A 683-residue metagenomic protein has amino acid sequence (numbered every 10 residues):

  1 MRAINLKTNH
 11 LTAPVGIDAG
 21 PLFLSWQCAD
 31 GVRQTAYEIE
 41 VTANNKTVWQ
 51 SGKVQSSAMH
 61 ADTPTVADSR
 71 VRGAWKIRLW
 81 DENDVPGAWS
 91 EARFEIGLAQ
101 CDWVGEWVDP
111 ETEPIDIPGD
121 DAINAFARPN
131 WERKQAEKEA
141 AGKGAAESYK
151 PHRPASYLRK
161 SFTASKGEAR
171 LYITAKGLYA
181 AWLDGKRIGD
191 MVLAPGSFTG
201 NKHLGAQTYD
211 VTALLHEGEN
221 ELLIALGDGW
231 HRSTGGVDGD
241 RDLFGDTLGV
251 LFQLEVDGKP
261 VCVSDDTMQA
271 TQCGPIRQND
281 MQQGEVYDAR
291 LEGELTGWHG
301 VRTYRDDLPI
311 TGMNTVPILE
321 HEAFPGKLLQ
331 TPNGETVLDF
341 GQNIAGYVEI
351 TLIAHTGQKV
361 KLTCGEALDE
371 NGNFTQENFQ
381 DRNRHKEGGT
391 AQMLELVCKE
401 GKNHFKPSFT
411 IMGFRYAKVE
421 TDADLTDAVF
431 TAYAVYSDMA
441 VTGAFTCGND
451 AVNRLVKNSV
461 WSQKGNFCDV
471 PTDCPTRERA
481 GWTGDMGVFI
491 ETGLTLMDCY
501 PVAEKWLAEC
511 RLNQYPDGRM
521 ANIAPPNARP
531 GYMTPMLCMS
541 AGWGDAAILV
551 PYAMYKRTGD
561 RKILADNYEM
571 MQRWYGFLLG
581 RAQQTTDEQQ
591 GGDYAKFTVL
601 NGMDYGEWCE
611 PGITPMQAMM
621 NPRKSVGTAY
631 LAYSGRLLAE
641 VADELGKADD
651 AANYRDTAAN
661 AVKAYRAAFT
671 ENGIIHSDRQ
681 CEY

Functional and structural regions predicted by a protein language model:
M1-T476, G484-D485, C499-E504, A521-A528 (+5 more regions): Extracellular/oxidizing-compartment recognition motifs
G87, P407, D424-V429, V452 (+7 more regions): Structural helix-adjacent loops and short alpha-helical linkers that scaffold large soluble proteins
Y179, R187-D190, A194-P195, C510 (+4 more regions): Active/binding-pocket-proximal capping segment
Q376-N378, T390-Q392, C468-V470, C474 (+3 more regions): The feature captures the catalytic groove of carbohydrate-active enzymes
F577: Structured mid-domain segments that build the active-site/substrate or prosthetic-cofactor binding neighborhood
